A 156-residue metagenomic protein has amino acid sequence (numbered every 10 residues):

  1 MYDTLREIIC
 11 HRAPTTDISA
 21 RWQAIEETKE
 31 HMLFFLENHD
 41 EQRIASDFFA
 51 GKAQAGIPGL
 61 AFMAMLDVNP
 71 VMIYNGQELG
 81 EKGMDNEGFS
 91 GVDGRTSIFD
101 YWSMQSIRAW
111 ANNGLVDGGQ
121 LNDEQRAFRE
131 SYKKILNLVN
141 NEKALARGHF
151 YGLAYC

Functional and structural regions predicted by a protein language model:
M1-I8, R95-Y101: Acidic, His- and aromatic-enriched active-site or binding-groove loops in soluble protein domains that engage sugars
Y2-P14, D47-G51: Extracellular glycoside hydrolase catalytic/binding regions
T16-S19, E26-N38, R43-C156: Loop/helix patches that line or flank the sugar-binding groove of alpha-linked glycan CAZymes
